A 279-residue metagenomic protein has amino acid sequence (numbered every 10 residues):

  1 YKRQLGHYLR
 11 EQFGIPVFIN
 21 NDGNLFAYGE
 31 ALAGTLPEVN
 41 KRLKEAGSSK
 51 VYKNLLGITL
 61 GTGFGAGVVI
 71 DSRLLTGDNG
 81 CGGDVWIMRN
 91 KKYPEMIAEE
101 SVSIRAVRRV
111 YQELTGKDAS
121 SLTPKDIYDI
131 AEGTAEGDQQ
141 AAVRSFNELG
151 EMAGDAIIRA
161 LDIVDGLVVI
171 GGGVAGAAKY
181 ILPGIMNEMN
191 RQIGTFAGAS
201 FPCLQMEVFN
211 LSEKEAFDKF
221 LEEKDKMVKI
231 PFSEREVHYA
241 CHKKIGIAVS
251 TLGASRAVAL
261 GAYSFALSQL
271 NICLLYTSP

Functional and structural regions predicted by a protein language model:
Y1, Y276-P279: Conserved small/polar residues in nucleotide/adenosyl-binding loops
K2-N54, Y180-F196: Glycine-rich phosphate-binding loop and adjoining helix at the ATP-binding site of ATP-dependent phosphoryl-transfer
N20-A33, G176, Y180, N187-L275: Glycine-rich phosphate-binding/hydrolytic loop that grips phosphoryl groups
L55-T59, G65, V169: Short glycine-aspartate micro-motif
T59-G63, C81, G173: A short acidic Gly-Thr/Ser loop motif
G67-D71, L75: Short beta-strand-to-turn element immediately C-terminal to the catalytic PLP-Schiff-base lysine in fold type I
G77-S121: Glycine-rich phosphate-binding loop plus the immediately following alpha-helix
P94, R108-I181, M206, S250-V258: Adenine-nucleotide phosphate-binding core of ATP-dependent small-molecule kinases
